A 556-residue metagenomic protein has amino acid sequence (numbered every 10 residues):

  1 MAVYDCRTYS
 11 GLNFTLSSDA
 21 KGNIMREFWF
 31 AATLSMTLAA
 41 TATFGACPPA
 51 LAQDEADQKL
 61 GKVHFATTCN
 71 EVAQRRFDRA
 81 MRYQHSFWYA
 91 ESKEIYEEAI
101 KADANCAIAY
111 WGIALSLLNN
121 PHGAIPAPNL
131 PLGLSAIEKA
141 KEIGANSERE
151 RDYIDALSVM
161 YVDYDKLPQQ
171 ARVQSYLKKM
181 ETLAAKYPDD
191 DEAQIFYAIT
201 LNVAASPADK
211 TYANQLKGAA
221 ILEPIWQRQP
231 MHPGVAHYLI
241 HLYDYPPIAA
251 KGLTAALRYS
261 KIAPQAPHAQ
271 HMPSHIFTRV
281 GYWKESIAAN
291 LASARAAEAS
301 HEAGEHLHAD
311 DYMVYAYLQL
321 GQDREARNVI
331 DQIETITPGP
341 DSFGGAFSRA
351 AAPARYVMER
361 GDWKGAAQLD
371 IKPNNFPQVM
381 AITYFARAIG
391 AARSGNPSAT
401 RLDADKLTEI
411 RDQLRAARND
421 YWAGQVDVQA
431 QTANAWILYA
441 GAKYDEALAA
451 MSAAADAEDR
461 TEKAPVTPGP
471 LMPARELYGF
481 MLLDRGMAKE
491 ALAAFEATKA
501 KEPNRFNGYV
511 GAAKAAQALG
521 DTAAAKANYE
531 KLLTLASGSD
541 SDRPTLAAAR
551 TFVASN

Functional and structural regions predicted by a protein language model:
E71-R79, N105-L117, A145-D165, D189-P207 (+8 more regions): Amphipathic alpha-helical repeat scaffolds of TPR domains
Y83, L117, V159, L201 (+8 more regions): Residue at a conserved register position within TPR or TPR-like alpha-solenoid repeats
K101, K186, W226-R228, L257-Q265 (+7 more regions): Solenoid-like repeat scaffolds
A107, A114, L118, P128-A145 (+6 more regions): TPR/TPR-like (Sel1-like) alpha-helical repeat modules
